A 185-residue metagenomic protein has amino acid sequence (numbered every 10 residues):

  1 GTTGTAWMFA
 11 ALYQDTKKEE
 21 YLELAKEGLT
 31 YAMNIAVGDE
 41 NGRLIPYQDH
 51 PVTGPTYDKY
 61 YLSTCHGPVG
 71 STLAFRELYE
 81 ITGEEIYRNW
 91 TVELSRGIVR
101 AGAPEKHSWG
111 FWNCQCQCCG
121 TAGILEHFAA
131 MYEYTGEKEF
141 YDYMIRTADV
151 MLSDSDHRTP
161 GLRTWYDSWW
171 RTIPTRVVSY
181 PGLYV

Functional and structural regions predicted by a protein language model:
G1-V185: Glycan-recognition and catalytic cores of secretory/periplasmic carbohydrate-active enzymes
